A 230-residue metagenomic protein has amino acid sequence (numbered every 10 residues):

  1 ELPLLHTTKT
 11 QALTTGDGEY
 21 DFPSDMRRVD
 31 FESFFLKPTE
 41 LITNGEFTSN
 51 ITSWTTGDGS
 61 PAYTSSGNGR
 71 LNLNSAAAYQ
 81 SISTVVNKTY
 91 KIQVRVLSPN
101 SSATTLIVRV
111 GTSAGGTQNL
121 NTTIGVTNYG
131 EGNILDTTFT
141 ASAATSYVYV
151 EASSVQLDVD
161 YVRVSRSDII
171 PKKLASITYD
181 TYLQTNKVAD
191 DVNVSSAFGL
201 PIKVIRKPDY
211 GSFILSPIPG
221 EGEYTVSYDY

Functional and structural regions predicted by a protein language model:
E1-L41, V126-G130, Y161, S165-Y230: Glycine-enriched, solvent-exposed interface loops adjoining structured elements
H6-E19, M26, F35-I169: Polar, enzyme-active/binding microenvironments
